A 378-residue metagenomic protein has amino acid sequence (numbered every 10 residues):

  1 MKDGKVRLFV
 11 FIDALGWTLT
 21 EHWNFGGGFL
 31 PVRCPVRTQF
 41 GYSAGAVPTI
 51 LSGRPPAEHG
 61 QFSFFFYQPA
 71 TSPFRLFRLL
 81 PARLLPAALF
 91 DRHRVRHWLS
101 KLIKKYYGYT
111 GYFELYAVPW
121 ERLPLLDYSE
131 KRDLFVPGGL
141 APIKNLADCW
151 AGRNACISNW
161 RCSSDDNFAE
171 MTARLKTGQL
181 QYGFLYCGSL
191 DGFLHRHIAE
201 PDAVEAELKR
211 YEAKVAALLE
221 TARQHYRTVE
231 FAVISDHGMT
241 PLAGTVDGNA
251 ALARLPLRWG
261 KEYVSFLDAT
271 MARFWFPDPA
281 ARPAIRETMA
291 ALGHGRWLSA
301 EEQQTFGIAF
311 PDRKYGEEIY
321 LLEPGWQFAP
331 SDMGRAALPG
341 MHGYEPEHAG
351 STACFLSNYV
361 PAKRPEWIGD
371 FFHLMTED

Functional and structural regions predicted by a protein language model:
M1-Y42: Active-site-proximal N-terminal segment of extracellular/periplasmic enzymes that hydrolyze or transfer
R7-I12, W17, R210-A250, M375: Metal-dependent active-site segment of extracytoplasmic phospho-/sulfohydrolases and closely related
F9-F11, Y182-Y186, A232-V233, I319 (+1 more regions): Structural motif
W17-T20, E58-G60, S72, G192-H195 (+4 more regions): Short catalytic/ligand-binding loop motif for oxyanion handling, primarily in non-cytosolic enzymes, centered on
R33-R54, S63: Short, solvent-exposed turn/loop segments enriched in Gly/Ser/Thr/Pro and often Arg
R54-I198, R210, P283-A284, A290-H294 (+1 more regions): His/Asp/Glu-rich, glycine-adjacent segments that coordinate divalent cations and/or stabilize oxyanion chemistry on
T228, H237-P277: Acidic/histidine-rich catalytic neighborhood
Y263-E377: Active-site neighborhoods of enzymes that stabilize oxyanions during catalysis
